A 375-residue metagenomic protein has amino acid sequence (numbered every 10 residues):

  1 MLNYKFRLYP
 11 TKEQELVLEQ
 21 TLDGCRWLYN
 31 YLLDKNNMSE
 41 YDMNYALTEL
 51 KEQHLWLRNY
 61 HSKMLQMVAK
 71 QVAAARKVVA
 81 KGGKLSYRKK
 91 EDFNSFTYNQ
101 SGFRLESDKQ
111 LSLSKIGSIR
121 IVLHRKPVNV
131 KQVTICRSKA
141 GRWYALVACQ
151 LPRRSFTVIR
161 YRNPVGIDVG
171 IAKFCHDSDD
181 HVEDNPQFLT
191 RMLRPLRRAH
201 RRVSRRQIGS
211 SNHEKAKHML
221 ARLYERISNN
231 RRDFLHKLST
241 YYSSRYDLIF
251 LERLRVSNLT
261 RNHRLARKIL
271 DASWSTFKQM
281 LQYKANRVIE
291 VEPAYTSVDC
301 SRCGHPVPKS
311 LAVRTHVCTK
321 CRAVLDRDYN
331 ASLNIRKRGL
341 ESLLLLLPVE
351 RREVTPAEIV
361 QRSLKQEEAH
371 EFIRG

Functional and structural regions predicted by a protein language model:
M1-L65: Gly/serine-rich nucleotide phosphate-binding loop at the start of the catalytic core of nucleotide/ADP-ribose-handling
N3-K5, L16, K126, K139-G375: Positively charged, helix-rich recognition surfaces that bind polyanionic ligands
L28-N36, V68-Q71, A75-R76, L196 (+1 more regions): Short, Φ-rich (hydrophobic/aromatic) sequence segments
Y29-N36, R76, A80, V203 (+3 more regions): A generic secondary-structure signal for well-formed alpha-helical elements
N37-E40, V78-L85, R287: Surface-exposed helix-capping loop/turn segments at secondary-structure junctions
Y45-K139: Acidic carboxylate diad motif detector
